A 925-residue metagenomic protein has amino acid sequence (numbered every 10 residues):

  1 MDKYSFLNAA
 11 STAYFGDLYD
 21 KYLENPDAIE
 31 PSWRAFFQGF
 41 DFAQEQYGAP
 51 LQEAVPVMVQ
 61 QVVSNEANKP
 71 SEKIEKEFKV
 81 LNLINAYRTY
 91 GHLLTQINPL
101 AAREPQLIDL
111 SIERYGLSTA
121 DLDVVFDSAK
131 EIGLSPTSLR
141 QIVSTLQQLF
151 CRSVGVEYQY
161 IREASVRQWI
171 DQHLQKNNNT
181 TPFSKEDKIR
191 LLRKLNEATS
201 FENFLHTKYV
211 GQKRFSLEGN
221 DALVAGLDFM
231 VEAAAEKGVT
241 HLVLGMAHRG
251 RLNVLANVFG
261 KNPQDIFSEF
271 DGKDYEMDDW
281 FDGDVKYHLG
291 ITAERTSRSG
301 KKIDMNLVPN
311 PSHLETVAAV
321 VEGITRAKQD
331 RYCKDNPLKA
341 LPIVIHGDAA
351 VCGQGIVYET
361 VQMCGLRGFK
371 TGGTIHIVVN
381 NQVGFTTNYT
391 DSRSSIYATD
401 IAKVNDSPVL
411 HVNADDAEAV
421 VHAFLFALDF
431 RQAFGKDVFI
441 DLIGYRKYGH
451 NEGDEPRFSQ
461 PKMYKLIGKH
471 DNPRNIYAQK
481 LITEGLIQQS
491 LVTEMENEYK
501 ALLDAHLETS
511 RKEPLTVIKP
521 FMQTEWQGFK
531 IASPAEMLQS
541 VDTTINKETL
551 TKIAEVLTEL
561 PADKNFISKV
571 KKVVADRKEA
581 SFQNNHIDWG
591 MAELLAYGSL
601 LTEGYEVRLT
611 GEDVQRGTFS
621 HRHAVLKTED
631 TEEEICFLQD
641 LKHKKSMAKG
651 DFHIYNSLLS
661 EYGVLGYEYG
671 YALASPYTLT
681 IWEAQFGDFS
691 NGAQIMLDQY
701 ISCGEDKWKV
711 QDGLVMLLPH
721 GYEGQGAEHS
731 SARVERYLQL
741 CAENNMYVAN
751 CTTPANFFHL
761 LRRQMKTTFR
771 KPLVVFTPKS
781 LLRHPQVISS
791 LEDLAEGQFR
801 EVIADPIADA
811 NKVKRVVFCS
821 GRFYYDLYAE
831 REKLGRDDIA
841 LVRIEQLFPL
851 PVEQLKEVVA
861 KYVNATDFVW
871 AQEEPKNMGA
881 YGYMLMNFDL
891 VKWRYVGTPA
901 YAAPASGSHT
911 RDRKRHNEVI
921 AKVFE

Functional and structural regions predicted by a protein language model:
M1-F40, Q44: Subset of Sec-pathway N-terminal targeting signals
F6-A9, S71, R214-D221, D304-E315 (+13 more regions): Alpha-helix capping and helix-loop boundary segments enriched in small/acidic/polar residues
F40-A222, V239: Extended, charge-enriched "interface" segments that sit outside catalytic cores
E75-N85, H92-D127, S144, T199 (+3 more regions): Flexible, glycine-rich loop/tail regions that form catalytic "lids" or insertion modules at the edges of active sites
N179-F201, G272-E322, R326-C333, F637 (+1 more regions): Active-site cores of enzymes that catalyze phosphoryl transfer or operate on phosphate-rich substrates
S200, F204-Q264, E579, I587-L601 (+1 more regions): Active-site pocket-lining segments that scaffold enzyme catalytic pockets across diverse folds
T240-D406, L410, F619-P676: Cofactor-binding active-site loop characterized by glycine-rich and histidine/acidic residues
G384-S395, K403-F439, I443-G449, R457: Conserved phosphate-handling catalytic cores of large alpha/beta enzymes
